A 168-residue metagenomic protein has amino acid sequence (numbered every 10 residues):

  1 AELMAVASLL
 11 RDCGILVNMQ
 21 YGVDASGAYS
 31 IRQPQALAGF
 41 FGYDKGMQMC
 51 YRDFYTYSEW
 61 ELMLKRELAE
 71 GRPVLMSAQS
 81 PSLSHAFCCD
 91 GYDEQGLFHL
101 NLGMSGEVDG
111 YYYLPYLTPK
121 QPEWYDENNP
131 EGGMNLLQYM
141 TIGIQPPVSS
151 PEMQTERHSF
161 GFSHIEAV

Functional and structural regions predicted by a protein language model:
A1, I15-G27, Q79-S84, E94-Q95 (+1 more regions): Solvent-exposed loop/turn segments at secondary-structure junctions within structured extracellular/periplasmic domains
A1-R52: Cysteine-nucleophile protease catalytic domains, especially the papain-like/related folds used in DUB/UBL proteases
M4, M19, M47-M49, M63 (+5 more regions): Detector for methionine-enriched segments
A7-A25, M63-E70, N129-E131, L137-M140: Short, Φ-rich (hydrophobic/aromatic) sequence segments
Q35, G39-N101: Active-site-adjacent substructure of cysteine-protease-like catalytic cores
A69, P81-L83, D93-A167: Cys-His-centered catalytic/binding microenvironment captured across papain-like cysteine peptidases and homologous
